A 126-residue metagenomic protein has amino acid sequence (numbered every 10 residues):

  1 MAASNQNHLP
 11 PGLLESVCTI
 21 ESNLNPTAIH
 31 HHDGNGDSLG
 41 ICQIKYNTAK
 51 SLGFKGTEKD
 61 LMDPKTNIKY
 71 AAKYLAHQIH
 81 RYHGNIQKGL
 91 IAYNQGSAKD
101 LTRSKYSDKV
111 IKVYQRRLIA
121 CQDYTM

Functional and structural regions predicted by a protein language model:
M1-M126: Catalytic glycan-binding domains that act on GlcNAc-containing polysaccharides
